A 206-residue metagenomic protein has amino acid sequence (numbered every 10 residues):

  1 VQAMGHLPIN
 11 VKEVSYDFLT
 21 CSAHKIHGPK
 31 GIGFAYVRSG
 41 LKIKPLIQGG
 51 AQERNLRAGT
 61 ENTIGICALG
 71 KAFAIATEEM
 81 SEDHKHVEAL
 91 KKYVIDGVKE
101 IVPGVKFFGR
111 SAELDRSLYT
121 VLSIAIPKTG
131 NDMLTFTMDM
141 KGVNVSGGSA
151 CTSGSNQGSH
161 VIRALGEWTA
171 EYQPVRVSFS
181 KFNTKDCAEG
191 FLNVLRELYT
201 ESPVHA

Functional and structural regions predicted by a protein language model:
V1-A206: Pyridoxal 5′-phosphate
